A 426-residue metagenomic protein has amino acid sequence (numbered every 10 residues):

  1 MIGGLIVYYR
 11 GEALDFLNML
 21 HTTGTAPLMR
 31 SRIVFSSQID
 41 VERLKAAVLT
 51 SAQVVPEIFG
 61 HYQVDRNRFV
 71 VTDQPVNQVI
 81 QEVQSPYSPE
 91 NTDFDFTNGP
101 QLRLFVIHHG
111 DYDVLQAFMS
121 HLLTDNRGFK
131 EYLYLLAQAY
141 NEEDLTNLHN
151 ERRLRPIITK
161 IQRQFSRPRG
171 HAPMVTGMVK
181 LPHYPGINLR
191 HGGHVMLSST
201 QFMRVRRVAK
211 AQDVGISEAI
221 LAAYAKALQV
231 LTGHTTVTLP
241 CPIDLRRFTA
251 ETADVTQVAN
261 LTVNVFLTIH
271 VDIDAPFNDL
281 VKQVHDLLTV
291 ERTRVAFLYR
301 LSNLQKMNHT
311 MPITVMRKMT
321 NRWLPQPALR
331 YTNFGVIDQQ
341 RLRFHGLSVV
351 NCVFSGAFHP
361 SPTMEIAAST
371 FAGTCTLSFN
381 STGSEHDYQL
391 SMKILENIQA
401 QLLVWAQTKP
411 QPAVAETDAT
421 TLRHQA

Functional and structural regions predicted by a protein language model:
M1-D65, Q78-L102, V230-A426: Acyl-thioester-dependent acyl-group transfer interface
I2-A13, M29, L123-R207, L395-N397 (+1 more regions): Non-catalytic, low-complexity flexible loops and terminal extensions
G24-R43, N98-L115, P185-F248: Gly/Ser/Thr-rich phosphate-binding loops and adjoining beta-strand/alpha-helix segments that form adenosine-phosphate
S51-A52, F59-Y62, A139-R155, G177-M178 (+6 more regions): Plant-skewed but cross-kingdom recognition/interaction modules and surfaces
R68-Q74: Amphipathic coiled-coil signal-relay and dimerization helices
Q81, D95-E142, P156-Q164, S369-H386 (+1 more regions): Histidine-centered acyl-transfer/condensation active-site motif and its immediate structural neighborhood
L136, Y140-D144, L228, L288 (+1 more regions): Short, well-ordered alpha-helical segments in soluble proteins
